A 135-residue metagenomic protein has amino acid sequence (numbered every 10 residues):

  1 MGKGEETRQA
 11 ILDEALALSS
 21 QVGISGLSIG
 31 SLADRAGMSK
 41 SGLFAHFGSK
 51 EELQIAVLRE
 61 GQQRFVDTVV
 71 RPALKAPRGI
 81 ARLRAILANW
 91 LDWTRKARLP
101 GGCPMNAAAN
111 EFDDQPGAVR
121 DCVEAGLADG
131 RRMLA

Functional and structural regions predicted by a protein language model:
M1-E6: N-terminal intrinsically disordered/low-complexity leader segments
T7-A10, E14-E52, A56: Helix-turn-helix
I55-R59, E124: Alpha-helical transmembrane segments of multi-pass integral membrane proteins
A56, V70-G101: Hydrophobic alpha-helical connector segments
Q63-V66, A81-A88, D114-A135: Amphipathic alpha-helical packing segments from all-alpha helical-bundle domains
R82, A97-A118: Amphipathic alpha-helical segments used for helix-helix packing
